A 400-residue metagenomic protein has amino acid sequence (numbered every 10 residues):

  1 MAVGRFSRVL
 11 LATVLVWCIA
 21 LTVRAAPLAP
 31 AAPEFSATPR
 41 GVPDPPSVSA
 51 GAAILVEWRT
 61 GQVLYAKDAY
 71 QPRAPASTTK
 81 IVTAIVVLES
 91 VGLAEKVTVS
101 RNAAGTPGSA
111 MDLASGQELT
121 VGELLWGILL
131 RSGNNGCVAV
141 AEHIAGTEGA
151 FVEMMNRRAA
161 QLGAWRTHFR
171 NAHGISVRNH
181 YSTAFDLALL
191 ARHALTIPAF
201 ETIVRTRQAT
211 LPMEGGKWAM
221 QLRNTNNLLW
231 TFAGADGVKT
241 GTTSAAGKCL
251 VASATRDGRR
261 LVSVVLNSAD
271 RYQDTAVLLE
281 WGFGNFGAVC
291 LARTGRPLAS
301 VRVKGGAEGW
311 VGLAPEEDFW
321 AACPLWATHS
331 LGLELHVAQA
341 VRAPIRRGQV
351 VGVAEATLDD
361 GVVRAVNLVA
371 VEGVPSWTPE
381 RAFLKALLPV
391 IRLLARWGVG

Functional and structural regions predicted by a protein language model:
M1, M111, M154-M155, M213 (+1 more regions): Detector for methionine-enriched segments
M1-L11: Bacterial N-terminal signal peptides that target proteins for export
V9-A20: Bacterial N-terminal signal peptides
A25-P198, T202: Active-site-adjacent loops and short helices of periplasmic peptidoglycan-processing enzymes
P27, W165, S176-G400: Domain-terminus/edge residues, biased toward the C-terminal soluble/receptor-binding domains of extracytoplasmic
